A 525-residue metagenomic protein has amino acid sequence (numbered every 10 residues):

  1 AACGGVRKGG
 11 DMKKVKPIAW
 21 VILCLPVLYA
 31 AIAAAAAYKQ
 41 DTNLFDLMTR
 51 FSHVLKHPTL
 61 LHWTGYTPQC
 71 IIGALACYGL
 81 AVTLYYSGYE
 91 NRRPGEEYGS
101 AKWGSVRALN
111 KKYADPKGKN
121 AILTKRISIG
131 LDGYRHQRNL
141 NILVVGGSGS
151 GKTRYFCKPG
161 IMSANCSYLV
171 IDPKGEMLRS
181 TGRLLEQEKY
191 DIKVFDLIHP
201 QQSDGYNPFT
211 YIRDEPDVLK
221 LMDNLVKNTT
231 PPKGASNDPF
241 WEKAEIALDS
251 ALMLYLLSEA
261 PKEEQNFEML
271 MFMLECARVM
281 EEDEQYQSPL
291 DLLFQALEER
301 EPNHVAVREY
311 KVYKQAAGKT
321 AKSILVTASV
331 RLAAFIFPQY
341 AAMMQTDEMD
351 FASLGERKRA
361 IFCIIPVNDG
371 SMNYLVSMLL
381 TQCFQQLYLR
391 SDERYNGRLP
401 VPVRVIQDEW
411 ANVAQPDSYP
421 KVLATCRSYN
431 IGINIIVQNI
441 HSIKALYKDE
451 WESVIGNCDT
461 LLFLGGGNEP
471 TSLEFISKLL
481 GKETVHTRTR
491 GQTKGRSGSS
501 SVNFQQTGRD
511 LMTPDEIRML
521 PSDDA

Functional and structural regions predicted by a protein language model:
R7-S150, R154-C157, T493: Basic- and hydrophobic-enriched, low-structure N-terminal and domain-boundary segments that flank ATP-binding catalytic
G9, A33, R138-I431, L446 (+3 more regions): P-loop NTPase motor domains
L44-M48, L375-S377, Y419-P420, K448 (+1 more regions): Composition- and surface-driven signal marking solvent-exposed, interaction-prone regions in large proteins
A101-L109, L123-Y134, R154-Y155, T320-V326 (+4 more regions): A broad, low-specificity signal for short, low-complexity segments enriched in glycine/proline and polar/charged
R107, K112, Y374, W410 (+1 more regions): A short glycine-/small-residue-rich loop at the edge of a beta-strand within enzyme catalytic domains
L423-A525: Conserved ATP-driven motor cores of ASCE-family P-loop NTPases powering translocation/secretion/packaging/pilus
